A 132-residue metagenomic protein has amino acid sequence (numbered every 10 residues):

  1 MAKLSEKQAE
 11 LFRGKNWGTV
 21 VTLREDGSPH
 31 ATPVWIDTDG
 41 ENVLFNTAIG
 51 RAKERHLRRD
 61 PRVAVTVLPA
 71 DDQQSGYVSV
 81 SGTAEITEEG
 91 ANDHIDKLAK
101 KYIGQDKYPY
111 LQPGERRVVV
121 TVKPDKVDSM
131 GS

Functional and structural regions predicted by a protein language model:
M1-W17: Extreme N-terminal tail/first-helix region
A2-K3, Q74-S132: Charged, gly/pro-rich active-site loop segments
L11, E25, E85-T87: Short alpha-helical scaffold segments that flank and stabilize functional sites
N16-I49, L57, V65-V67, G76-S79: Short beta-strand segments
